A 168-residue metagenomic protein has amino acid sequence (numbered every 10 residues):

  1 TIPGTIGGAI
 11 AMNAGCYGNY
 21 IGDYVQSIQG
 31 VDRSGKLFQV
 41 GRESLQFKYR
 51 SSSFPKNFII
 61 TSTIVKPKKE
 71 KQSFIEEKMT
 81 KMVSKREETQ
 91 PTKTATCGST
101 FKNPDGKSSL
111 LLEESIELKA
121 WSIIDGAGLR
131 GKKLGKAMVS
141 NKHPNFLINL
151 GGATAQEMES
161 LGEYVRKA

Functional and structural regions predicted by a protein language model:
T1-Q26, K102: A gly/ser-rich beta-alpha-beta helix-loop segment of oxidoreductase catalytic cores
Y17-Y20, Y24, Y49, F58 (+1 more regions): Sequence-level detector for tyrosine residue identity
V31-D32, L37-S160, K167: Phosphate/pyrophosphate- and phosphate-bearing ligand-binding catalytic cores of soluble enzymes
